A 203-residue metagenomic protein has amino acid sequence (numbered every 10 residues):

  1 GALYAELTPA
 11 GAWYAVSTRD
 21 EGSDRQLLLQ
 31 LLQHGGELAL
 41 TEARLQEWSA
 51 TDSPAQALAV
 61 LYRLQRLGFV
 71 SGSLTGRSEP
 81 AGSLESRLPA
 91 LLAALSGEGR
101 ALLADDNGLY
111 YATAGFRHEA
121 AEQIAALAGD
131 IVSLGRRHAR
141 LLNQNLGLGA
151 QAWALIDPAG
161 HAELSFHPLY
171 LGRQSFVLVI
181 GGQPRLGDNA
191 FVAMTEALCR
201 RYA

Functional and structural regions predicted by a protein language model:
G1-R100, Y111-A203: Non-catalytic interaction/Regulatory regions outside core domains
